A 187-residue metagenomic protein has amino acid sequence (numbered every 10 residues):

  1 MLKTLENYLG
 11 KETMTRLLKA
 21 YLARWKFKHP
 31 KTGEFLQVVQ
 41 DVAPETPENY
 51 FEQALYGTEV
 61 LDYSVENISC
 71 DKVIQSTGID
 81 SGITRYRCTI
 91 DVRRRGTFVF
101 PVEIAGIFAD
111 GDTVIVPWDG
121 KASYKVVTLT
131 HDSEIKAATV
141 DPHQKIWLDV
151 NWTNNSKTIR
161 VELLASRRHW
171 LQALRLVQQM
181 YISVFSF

Functional and structural regions predicted by a protein language model:
M1-T77: Amphipathic alpha-helical substructures
N7-L9, F100, A138, K145 (+1 more regions): Acidic/His-enriched low-complexity segments
K19, Y124, T130, A173-L174 (+1 more regions): Short leucine-rich amphipathic alpha-helices used at interfaces
A43, R94-G96, D149: Extracellular acidic, Ser/Thr/Pro-rich low-complexity tracts
P47-E48, L61-H143: Beta-strand-rich binding/interaction modules
G111-D112, P142-S156: Short acidic/polar inter-strand loop motif in beta-rich domains
V150-Q172: Short beta-strand elements
R167-F187: Compositionally biased low-complexity segments at domain edges in trafficked proteins and select soluble regulators
